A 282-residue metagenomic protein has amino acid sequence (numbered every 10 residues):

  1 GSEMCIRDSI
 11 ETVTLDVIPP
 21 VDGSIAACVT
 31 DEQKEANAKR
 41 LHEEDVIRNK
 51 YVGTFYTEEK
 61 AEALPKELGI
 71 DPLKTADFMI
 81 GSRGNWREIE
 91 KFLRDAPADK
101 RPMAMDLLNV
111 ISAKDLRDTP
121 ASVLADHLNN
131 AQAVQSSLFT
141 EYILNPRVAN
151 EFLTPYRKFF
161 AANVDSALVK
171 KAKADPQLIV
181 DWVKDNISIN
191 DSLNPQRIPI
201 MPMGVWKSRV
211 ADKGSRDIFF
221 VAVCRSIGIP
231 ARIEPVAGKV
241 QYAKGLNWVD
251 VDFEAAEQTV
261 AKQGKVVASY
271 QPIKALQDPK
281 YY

Functional and structural regions predicted by a protein language model:
G1-I6: Short, small-residue-biased leader/transition segments that mark boundaries at the very start of proteins
R7-E35: Extracellular beta-sheet/turn segments enriched in Thr/Pro/Gly and aliphatic residues
D8, D22-S24, A133, E151-L153 (+13 more regions): An almost-null, non-specific background feature that weakly reflects generic protein context rather than any particular
E35, I47-S208, F253-A255: Secondary-structure boundary elements
R40-E44: Long amphipathic alpha-helices with heptad-repeat character, especially coiled-coil-forming segments used
D181, L193-K280: Hydrophobic/aromatic-rich core segments of domains that either
